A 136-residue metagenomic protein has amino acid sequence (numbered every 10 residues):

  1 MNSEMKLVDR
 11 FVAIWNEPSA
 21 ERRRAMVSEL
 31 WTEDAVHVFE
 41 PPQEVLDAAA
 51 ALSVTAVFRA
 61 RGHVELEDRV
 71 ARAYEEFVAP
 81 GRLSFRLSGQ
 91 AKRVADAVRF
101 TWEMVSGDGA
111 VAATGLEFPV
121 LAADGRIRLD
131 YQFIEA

Functional and structural regions predicted by a protein language model:
M1-A136: C-terminal and inter-domain tail/linker signature
